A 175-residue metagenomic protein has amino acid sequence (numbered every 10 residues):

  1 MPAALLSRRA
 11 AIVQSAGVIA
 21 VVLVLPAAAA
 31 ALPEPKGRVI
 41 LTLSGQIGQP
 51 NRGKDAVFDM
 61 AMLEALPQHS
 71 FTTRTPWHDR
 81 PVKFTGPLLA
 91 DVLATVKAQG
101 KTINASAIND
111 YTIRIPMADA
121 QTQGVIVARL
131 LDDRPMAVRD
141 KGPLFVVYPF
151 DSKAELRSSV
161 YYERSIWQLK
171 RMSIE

Functional and structural regions predicted by a protein language model:
P2-I19: N-terminal secretory signal peptides and thylakoid transit peptides that target proteins across membranes
P2-L6, A30-E175: N-terminal intrinsically disordered, low-complexity segments enriched in P/E/S/T
V21-V22, Q99: Generic macromolecular interface patches on structured domains
V24-P26: N-terminal signal peptide c-region/cleavage motif recognized by signal peptidases
